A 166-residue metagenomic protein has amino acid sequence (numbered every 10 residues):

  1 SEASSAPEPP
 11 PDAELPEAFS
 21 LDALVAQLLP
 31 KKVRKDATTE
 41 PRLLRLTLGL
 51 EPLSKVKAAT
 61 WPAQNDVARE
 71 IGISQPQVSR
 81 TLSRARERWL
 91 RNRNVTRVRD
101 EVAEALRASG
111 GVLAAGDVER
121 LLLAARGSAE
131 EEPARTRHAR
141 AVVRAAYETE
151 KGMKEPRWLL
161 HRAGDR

Functional and structural regions predicted by a protein language model:
S1-R166: Transcription-machinery-associated regions
